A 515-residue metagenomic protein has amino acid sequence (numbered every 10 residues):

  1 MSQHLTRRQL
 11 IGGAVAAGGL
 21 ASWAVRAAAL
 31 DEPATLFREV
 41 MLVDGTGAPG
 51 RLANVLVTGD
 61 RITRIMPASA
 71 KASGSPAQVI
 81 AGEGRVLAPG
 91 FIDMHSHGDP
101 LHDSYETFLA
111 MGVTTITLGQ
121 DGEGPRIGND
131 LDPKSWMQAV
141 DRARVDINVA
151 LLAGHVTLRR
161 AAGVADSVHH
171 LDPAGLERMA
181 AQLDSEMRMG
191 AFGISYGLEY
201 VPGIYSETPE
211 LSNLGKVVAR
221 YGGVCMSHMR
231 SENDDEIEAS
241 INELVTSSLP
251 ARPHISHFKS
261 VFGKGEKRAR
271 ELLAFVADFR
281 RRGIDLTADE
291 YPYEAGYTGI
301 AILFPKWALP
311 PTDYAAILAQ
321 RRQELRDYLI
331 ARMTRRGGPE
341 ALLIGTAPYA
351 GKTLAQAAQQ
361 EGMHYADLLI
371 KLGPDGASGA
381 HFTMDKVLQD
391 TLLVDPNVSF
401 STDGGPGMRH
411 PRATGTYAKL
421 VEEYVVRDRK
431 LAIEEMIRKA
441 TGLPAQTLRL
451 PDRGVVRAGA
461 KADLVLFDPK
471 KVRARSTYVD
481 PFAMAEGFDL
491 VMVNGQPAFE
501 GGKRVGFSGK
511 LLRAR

Functional and structural regions predicted by a protein language model:
S2-A17: N-terminal secretory signal peptides and thylakoid transit peptides that target proteins across membranes
A14, L30-T35, L42-G90: Histidine-rich, glycine-flanked metal-binding segment
E32-R38, A72-T114, V493, R515: Replace "His-x-His-based motif
L42-N54, G379-M384, L388-Q389, D428 (+2 more regions): Acidic, glycine-enriched loop/beta-strand segments at the rims of small-molecule binding/catalytic pockets
R85-L87, M94, H102-Y196, G215-K216 (+3 more regions): Divalent-metal coordination cores built from histidine and acidic residues
F91-P100, L198, C225-S231: Histidine-centered catalytic micro-motifs
L152-A153, T157, A161-P173, M179-Y200 (+1 more regions): Active-site neighborhoods of metal-dependent hydrolases
Q320, T391-N397, T402-D403, T416 (+1 more regions): C-terminal cap of metal-dependent C-N hydrolases
